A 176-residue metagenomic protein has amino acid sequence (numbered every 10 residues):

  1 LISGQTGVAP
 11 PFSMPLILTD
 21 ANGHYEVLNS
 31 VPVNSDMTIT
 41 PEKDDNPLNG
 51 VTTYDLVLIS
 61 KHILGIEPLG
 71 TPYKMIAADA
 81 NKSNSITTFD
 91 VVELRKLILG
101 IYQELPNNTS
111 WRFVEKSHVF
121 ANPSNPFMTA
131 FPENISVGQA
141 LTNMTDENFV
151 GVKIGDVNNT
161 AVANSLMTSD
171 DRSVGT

Functional and structural regions predicted by a protein language model:
L1-G175: Cellulosome-associated attachment modules in secreted, modular CAZymes
